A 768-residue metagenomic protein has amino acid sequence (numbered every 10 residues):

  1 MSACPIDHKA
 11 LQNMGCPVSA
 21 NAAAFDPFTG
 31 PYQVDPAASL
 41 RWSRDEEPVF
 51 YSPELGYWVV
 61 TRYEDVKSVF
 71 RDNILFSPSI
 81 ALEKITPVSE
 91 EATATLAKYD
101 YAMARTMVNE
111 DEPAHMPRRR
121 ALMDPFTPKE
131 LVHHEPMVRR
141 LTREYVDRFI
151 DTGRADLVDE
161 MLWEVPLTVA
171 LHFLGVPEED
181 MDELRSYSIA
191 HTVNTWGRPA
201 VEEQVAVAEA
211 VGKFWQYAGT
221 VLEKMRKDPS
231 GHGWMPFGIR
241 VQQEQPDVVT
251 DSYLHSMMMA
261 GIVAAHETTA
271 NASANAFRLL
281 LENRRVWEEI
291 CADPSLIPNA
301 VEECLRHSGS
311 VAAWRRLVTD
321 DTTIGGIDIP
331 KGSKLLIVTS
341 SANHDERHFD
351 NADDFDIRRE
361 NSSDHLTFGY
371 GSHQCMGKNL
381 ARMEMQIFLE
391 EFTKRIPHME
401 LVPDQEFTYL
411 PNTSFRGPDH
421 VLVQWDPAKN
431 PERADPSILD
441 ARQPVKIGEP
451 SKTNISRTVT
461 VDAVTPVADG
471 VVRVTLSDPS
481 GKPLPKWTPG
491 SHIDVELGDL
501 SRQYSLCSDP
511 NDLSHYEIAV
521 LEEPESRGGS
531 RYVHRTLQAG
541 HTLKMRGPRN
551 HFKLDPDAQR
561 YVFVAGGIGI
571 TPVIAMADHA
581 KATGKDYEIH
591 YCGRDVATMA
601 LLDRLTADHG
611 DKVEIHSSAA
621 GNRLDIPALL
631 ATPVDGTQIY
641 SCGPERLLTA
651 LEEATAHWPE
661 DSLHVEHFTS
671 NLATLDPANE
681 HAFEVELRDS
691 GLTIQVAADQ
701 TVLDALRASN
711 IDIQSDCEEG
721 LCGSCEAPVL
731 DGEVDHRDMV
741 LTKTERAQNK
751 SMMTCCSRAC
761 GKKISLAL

Functional and structural regions predicted by a protein language model:
M1-P444: Cytochrome P450
P166, A428, G621, A697 (+1 more regions): Short flanking/linker segments adjacent to small metal-binding domains or redox-active Cys/His motifs
L410, P418, D738-L768: Short Fe-S-cluster ligation motifs
K446-T542, Q559, G593-D595, T606: Ferredoxin-reductase
R531-D689, Q695-A698: FNR/FR-type flavoprotein reductase catalytic core
P572, R707, I711-D735, R746-G761: Local cysteine-cluster metal-coordination motifs and their immediate loop/turn environment, predominantly Fe-S cluster
